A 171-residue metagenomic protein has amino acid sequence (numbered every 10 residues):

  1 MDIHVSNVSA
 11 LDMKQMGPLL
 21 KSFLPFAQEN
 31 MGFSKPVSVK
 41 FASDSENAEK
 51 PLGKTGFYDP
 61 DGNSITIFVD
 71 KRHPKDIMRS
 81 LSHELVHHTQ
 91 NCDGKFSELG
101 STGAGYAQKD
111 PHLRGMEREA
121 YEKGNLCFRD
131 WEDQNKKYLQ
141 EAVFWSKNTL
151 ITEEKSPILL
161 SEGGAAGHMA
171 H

Functional and structural regions predicted by a protein language model:
M1-N7, F41-E46, M78, K109 (+1 more regions): Non-catalytic architectural context of zinc metalloproteases
D2, E29-V37, G94-S97, W131-L139: Surface-exposed helix-capping loop/turn segments at secondary-structure junctions
S6-D61: Auxiliary, metal-adjacent structural segments of Zn-dependent hydrolase domains
V8-S9, F68-R72, N148-P157: Secondary-structure transition/turn motif
S64-L81: Short pre-active-site segment immediately N-terminal to the catalytic Zn-binding motif
K75-R79, N91-E122: Post-HEXXH active-site segment of zinc metalloproteases
S82-Q90: Short active-site segment of divalent metal-dependent hydrolases/proteases that encodes the spacing between
G124-L160, G164-A170: Long, well-structured alpha-helical subdomains associated with metal-dependent extracellular/ecto-lumenal hydrolases
